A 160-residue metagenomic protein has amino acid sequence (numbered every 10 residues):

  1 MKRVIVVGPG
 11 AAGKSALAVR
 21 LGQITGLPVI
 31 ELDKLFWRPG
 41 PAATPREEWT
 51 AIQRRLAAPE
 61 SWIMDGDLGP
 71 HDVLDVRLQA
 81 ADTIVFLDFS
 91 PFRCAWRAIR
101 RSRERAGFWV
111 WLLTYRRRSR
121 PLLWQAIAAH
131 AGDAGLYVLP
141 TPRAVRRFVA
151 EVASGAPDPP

Functional and structural regions predicted by a protein language model:
V6: Hydrophobic anchor at the beta1->P-loop junction of P-loop NTPases
G10: The conserved Walker
K14: Conserved lysine of the Walker
L17: Hydrophobic positions on the alpha1 helix immediately C-terminal to the Walker A/P-loop
R20: Active-site signature of alpha/beta-hydrolase-fold catalytic machinery across serine- and Asp/Cys-nucleophile hydrolases
P28-T83: Conserved nucleotide-sensing/catalytic segment adjacent to the nucleotide-binding pocket in NTP-handling enzymes
D88-A126, R143, A150-P159: A glycine- and Lys/Arg-enriched "phosphate-lid" helix/loop adjacent to the NTP-binding pocket of small-molecule kinases
A131-V149: Phosphate-binding beta-loop-alpha motif at adenosine-nucleotide cofactor sites
